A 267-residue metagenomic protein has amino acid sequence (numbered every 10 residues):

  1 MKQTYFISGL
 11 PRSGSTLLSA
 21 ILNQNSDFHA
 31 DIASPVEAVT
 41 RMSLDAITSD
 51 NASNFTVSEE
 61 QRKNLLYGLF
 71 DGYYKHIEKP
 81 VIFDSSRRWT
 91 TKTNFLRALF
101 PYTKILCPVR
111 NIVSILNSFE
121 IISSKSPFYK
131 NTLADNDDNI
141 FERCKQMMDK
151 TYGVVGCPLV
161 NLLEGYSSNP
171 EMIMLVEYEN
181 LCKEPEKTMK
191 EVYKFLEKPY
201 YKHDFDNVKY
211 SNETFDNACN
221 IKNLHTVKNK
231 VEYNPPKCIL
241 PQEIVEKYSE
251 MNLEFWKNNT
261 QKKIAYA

Functional and structural regions predicted by a protein language model:
M1-L69, H76, S124, S211-F215: PAPS-dependent sulfotransferase catalytic core
M1-Y5, L159-S167, E186-K187, E191-A267: PAPS-dependent sulfotransferases, especially Golgi type II membrane carbohydrate sulfotransferases
I7-G9, I82-S85, C107-V109, L175-E177: Short beta-strand segments
G14-F28, L96-F100, L175-Y200: PAPS/PAP-binding and catalytic site of the sulfotransferase fold
T16-S19, A38-T40, T90-T93, V113-S118 (+2 more regions): Short catalytic/ligand-binding loop motif for oxyanion handling, primarily in non-cytosolic enzymes, centered on
E60-H76, N117-F195, S249-N252: PAPS-dependent sulfotransferase catalytic domain
L69-F95: Glycine-rich phosphate-binding loop used to anchor ATP phosphates in small-molecule kinases, encompassing both
S85-R88, L96-I122: Conserved phosphate-donor/acceptor-positioning beta-strand/loop module used by diverse small-molecule
